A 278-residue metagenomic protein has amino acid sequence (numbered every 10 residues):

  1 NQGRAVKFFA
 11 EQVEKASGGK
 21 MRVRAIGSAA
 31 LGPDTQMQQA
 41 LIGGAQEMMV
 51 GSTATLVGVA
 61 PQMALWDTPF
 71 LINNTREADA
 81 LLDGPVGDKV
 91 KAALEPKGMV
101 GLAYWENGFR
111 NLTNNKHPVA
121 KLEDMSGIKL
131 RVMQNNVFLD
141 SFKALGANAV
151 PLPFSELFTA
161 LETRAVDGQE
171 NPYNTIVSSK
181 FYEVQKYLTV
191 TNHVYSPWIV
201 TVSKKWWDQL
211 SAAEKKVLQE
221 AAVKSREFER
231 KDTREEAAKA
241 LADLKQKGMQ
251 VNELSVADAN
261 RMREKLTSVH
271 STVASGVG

Functional and structural regions predicted by a protein language model:
N1-E77, P85-D88, A92-G278: N-terminal secretory/targeting leader peptides
